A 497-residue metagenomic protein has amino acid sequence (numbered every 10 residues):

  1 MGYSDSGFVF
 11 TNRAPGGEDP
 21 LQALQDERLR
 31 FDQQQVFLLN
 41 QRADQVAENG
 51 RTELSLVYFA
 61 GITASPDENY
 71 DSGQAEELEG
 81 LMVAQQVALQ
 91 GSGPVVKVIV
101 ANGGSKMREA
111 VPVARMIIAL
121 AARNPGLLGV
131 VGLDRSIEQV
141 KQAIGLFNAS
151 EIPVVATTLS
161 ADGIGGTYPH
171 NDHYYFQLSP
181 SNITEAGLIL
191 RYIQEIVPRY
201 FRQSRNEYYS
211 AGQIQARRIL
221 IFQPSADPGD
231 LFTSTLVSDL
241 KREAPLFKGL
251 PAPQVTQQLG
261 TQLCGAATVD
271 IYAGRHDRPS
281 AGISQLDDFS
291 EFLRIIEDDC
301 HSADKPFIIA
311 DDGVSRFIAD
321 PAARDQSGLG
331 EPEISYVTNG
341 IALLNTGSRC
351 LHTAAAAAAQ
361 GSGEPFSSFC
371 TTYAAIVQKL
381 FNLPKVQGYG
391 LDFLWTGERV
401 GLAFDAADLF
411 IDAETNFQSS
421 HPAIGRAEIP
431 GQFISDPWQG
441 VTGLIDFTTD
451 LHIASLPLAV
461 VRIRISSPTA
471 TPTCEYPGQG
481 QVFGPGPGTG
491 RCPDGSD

Functional and structural regions predicted by a protein language model:
M1-Y58, G93-V96, R108, G126 (+2 more regions): Extended repeat-based interaction scaffolds and adjacent low-complexity, acidic/S/T/P-biased segments that form broad
V46-E48, L78-V98: Signal peptide-proximal N-terminal region of secreted/periplasmic/extracellular or secretory-lumen proteins
D67-E79, D227-T235: Glycine- and acidic-residue-enriched helix-capping/strand-helix junction motifs
S72-E76, G91-T167, H452: Beta-alpha junction/loop-to-helix N-cap segments that form part of ligand/metal-binding clefts
A121-R135, E151-T158, R218-Q223, Q254-Q262 (+3 more regions): Periplasmic-binding protein-like
N171-Q257, F292, T353-S362: An alpha-beta-alpha
I183, D298-F404: Extracellular/periplasmic periplasmic-binding protein-like sensory domains
L380-G478, G486, R491: Segments of small-molecule ligand-sensing domains
